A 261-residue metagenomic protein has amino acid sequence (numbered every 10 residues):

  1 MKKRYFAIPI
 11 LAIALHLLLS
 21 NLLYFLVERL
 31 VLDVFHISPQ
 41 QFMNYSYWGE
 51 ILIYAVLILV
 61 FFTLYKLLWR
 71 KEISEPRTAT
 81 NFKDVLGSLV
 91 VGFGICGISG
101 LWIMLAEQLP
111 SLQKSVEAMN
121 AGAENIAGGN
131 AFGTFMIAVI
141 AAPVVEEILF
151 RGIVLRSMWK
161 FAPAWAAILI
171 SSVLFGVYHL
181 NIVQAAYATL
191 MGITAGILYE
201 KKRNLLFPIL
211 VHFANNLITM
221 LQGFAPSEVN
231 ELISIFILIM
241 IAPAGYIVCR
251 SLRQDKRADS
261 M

Functional and structural regions predicted by a protein language model:
M1-L86, F93, G97, L217-M261: N-terminal, membrane-interfacial amphipathic/helix-forming hydrophobic leader that caps and precedes the first
F6-A14, I51, V85-V90, F132-M136 (+4 more regions): Hydrophobic alpha-helical transmembrane segments
L17, N21-R29, S172, V177 (+1 more regions): Functionally important transmembrane alpha-helices
L32-Q40, P110-S115, S157-W165, F224: Membrane interface segments of multi-pass transport proteins and intramembrane proteases
H36-Y45, E72-A142: Juxtamembrane helix-loop-helix connectors linking adjacent transmembrane helices in multi-pass membrane enzymes
I53-I58, T134-A138, Y187-A195, L238-A242: Hydrophobic core segments of transmembrane alpha-helices in multi-pass, intramembrane catalytic enzymes
V85-I103, L169-M191: Hydrophobic alpha-helical transmembrane segments of integral membrane proteins
V145-I170, I197-N204: Membrane-interface helix/loop boundary segments of multi-pass membrane proteins
